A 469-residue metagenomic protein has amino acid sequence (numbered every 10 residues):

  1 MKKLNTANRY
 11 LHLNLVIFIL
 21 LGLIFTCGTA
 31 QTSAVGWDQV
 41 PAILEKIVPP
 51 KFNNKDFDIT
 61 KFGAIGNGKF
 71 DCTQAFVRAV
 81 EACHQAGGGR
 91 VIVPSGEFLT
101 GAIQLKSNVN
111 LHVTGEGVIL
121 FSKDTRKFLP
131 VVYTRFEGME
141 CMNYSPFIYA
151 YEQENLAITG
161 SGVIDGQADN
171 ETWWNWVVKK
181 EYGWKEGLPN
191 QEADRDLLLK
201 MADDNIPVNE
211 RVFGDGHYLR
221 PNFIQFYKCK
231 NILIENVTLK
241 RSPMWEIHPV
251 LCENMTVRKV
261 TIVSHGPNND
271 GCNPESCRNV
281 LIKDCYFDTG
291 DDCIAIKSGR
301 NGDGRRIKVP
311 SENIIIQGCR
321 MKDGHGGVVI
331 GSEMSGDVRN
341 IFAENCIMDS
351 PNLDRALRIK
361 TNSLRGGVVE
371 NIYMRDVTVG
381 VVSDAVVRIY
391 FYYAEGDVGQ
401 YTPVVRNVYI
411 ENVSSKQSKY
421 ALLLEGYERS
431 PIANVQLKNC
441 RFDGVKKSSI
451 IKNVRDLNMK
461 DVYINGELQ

Functional and structural regions predicted by a protein language model:
K2-V16: Bacterial N-terminal signal peptides that target proteins for export
N14-Q469: Extracellular/periplasmic carbohydrate-active domains that bind, remodel, or depolymerize complex polysaccharides
